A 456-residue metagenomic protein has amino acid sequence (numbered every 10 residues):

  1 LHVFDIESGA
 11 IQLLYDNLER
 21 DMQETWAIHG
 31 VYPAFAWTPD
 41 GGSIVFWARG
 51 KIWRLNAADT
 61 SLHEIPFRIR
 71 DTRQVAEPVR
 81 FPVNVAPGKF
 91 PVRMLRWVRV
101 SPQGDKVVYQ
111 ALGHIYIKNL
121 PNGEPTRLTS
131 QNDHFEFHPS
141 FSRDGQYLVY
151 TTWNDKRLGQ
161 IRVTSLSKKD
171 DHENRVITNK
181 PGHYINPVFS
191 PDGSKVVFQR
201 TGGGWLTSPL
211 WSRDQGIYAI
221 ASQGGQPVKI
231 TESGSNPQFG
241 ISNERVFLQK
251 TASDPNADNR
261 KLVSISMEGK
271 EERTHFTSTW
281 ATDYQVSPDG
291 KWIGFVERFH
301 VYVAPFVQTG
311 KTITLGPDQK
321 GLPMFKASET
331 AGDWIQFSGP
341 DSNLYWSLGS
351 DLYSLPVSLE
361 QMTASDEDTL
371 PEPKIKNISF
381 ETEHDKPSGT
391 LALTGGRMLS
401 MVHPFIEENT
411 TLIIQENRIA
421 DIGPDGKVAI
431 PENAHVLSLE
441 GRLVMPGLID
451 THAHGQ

Functional and structural regions predicted by a protein language model:
L1-A10, N17-H29, G42-A57, F67-A76 (+17 more regions): A flexible loop/linker signature enriched in serine peptidases of the S9 family
E19-R20, I69-R70, I406, P424-I430 (+1 more regions): A short acidic/small-residue loop/turn micro-motif
W26-D40, V83-R99, T330-W334, P340: Signature of short aromatic-glycine-proline-rich micro-motifs recurring in repeat-based ectodomains
F35-S43, V98-D105, P139-Y147, P187-K195 (+3 more regions): Blade-terminus and WD-like Trp-Asp/Gly-His loop motifs, strongest in beta-propeller folds
E64-P87, G321, S354-T390: Pro/Ala/Gly-rich low-complexity, hydrophilic intrinsically disordered segments
P404-M445: Histidine-rich, glycine-flanked metal-binding segment
R442-Q456: Metal-associated gating/positioning segment near the N- to mid-region
